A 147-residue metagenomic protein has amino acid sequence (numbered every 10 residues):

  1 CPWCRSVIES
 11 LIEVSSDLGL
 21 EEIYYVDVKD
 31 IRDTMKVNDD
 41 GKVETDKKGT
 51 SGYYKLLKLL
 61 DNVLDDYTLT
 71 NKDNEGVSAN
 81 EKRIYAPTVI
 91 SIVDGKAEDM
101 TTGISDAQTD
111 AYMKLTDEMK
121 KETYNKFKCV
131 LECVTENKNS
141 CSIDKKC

Functional and structural regions predicted by a protein language model:
W3-L18: Typically the conserved alpha-helix immediately C-terminal to a functionally engaged Cys/Sec in thioredoxin-like
W3-R5, D33-K36, M100: Extracytoplasmic/secreted cell-surface and envelope-processing proteins
V7-S10, D27-D30, G103-I104: A mature extracytoplasmic/lumenal domain signature
I8-E9, Y53-L60, K121-N125: Well-ordered, non-membrane alpha-helical segments in soluble/globular domains
E13-S15, V43-T45, D110: Short, low-complexity, polar/charged sequence segments that are solvent-exposed and flexible
L20-N71: Thiol-based oxidoreductase modules, predominantly thioredoxin-like and allied folds used for disulfide exchange
D73-A79: Short, P/G- and charge-enriched loop/turn segments at secondary-structure junctions
A79-K146: Non-catalytic, surface beta->alpha helical segment in thiol-disulfide oxidoreductase systems
